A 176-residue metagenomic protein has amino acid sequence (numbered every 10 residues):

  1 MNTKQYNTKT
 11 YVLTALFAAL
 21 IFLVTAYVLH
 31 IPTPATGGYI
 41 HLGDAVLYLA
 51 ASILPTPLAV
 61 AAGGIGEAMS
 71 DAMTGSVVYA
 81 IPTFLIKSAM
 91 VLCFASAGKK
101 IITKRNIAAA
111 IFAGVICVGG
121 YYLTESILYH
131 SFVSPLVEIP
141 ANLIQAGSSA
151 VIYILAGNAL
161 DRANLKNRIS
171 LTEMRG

Functional and structural regions predicted by a protein language model:
M1-G176: Loop-helix junctions at membrane interfaces
